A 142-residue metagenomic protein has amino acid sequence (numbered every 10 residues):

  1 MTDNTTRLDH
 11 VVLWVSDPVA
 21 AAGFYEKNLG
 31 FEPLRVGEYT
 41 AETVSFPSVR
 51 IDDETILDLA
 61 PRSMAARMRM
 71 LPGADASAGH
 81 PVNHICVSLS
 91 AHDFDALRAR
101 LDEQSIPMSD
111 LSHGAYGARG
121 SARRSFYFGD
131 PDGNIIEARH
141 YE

Functional and structural regions predicted by a protein language model:
M1-A22, V82-I85, L89, R139-E142: N-terminal beta-strand motif that seeds the catalytic metal site of vicinal oxygen chelate
D3-N4, R98-E142: Vicinal oxygen chelate
L13-M64: Core segments of cupin and vicinal oxygen chelate
A20, H92-L97: Short, conserved charged micro-motifs
R35, A66-P72, L111, A115 (+1 more regions): A short, acidic/glycine-rich surface segment
T43-S45, N83, A122: Exposed loop/turn and edge beta-strand positions of beta-sandwich/beta-sheet ligand-binding modules
A60-S88: Helix-adjacent hinge/juxtasegments
